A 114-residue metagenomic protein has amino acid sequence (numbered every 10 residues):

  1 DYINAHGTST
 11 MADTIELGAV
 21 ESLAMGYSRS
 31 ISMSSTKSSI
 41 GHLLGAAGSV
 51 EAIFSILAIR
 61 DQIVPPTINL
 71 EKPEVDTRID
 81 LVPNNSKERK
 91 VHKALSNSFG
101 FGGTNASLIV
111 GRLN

Functional and structural regions predicted by a protein language model:
D1-N114: Conserved "HGTGT" condensation-loop signature of ketosynthase/thiolase-family condensing enzymes that catalyze
